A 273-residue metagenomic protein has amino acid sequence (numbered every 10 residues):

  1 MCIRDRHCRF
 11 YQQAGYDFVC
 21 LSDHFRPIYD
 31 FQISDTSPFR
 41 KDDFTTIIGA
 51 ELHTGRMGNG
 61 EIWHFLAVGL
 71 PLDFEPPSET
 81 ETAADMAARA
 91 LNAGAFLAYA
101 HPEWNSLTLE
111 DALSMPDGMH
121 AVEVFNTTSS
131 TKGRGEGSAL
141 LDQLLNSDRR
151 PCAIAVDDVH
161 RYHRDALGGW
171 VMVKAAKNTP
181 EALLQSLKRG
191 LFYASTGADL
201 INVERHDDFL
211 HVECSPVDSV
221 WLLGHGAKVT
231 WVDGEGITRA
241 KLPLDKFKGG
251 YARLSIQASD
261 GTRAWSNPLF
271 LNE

Functional and structural regions predicted by a protein language model:
R4-F96, A100, L107-D111, M115-D117 (+8 more regions): A metal-dependent hydrolase metal-coordination microenvironment
D5-R6, S147-C152, D157-E273: C-terminal functional module detector
W104-L107, T238: Short acidic loop-to-helix transition motifs that present clustered carboxylates
